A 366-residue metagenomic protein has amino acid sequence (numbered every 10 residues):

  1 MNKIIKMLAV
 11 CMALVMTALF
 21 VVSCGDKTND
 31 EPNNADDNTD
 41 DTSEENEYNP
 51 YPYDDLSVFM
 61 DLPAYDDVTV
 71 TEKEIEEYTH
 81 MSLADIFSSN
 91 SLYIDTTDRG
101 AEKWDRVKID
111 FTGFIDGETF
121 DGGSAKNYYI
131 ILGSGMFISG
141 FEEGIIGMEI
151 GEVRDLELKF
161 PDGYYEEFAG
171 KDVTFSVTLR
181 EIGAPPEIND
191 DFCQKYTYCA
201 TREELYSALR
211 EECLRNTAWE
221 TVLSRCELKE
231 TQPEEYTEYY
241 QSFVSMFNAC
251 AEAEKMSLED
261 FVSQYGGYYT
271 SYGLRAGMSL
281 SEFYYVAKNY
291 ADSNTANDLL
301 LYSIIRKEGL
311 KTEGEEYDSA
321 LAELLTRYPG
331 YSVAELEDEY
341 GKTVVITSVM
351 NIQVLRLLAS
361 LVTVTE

Functional and structural regions predicted by a protein language model:
M1-C11: Bacterial N-terminal signal peptides that target proteins for export
M12-M16: Core hydrophobic alpha-helical transmembrane segments of single-pass membrane proteins
L19-S23: C-terminal motif of bacterial Sec signal peptides marking the signal peptidase cleavage site
C24-E366: FKBP-type peptidyl-prolyl cis-trans isomerases
